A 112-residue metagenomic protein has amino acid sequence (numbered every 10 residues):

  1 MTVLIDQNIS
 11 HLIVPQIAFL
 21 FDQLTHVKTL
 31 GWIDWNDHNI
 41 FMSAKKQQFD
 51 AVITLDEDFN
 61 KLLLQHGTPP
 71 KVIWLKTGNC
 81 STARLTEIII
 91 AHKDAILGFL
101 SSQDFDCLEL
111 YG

Functional and structural regions predicted by a protein language model:
M1-T2, G112: Absolute protein N-terminus
T2-D50: N-terminal first-folded block
I5-D6, T54-L55, T77: Small/polar loops that bind or transfer phosphate-bearing groups
G31-N39, E57, C80-R84: Residues at secondary-structure transition points
A44-L63: Acidic, metal-binding active-site segment of PIN/NYN-like and related structure-specific nucleases
L64-P69: Glycine-rich loop at the start of a catalytic domain that most often binds anionic cofactors/ligands
P70-G112: C-terminal structural segments of small proteins and small subunits
